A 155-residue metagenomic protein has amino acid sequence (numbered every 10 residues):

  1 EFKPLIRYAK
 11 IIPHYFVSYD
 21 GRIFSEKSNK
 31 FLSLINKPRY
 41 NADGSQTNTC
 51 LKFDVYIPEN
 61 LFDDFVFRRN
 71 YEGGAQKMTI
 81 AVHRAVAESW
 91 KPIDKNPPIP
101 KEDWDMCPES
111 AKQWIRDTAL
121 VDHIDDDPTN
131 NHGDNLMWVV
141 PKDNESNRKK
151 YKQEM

Functional and structural regions predicted by a protein language model:
E1-A119, D127-M155: Conserved recognition-core residues within compact binding domains
H123: Residue(s) in the substrate-gating loop at a strand-loop-helix junction that position the organic substrate next
